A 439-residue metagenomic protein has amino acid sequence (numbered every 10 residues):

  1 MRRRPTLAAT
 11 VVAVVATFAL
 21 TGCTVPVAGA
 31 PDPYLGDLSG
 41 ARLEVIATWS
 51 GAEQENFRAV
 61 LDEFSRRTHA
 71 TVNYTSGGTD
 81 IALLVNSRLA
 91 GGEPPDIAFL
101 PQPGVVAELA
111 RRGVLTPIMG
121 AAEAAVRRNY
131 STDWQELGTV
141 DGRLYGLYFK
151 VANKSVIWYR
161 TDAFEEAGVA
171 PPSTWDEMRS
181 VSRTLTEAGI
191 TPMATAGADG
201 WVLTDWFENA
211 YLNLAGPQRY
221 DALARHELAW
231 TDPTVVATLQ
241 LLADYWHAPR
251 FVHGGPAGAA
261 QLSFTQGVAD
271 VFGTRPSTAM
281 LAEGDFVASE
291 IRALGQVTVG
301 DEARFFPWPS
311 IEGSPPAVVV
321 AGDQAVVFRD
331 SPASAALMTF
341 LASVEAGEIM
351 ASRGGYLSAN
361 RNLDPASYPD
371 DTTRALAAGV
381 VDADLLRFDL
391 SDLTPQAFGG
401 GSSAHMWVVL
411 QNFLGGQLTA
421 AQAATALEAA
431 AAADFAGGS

Functional and structural regions predicted by a protein language model:
R4, A16, L20-A107, A124 (+3 more regions): Conserved N-terminal structural module of periplasmic/extracytoplasmic solute-binding proteins
D32-D37, P103-S155, W206: Hinge/lid segment of periplasmic solute-binding proteins
G36-D37, M119-Y130, G197, L214-A237 (+4 more regions): Short, solvent-exposed loop/beta-turn-alpha elements that line the ligand-binding surface or hinge of extracytoplasmic
D62, R292-L357: Extracytoplasmic/periplasmic substrate-recognition and gating elements
S87-R88, P95-D96, V126-D162, T191-A194 (+2 more regions): A structural signal for short loop-to-beta-strand junctions that line the ligand-binding cleft of periplasmic/secreted
Y145-F149, S155, R179-T234: Extracytoplasmic/periplasmic solute-binding protein
P217-L294: Extracytoplasmic ligand-binding clamshell segments of periplasmic binding protein
Y356-L357, R361-L363, A377-A431: C-terminal capping/gating helix-and-loop segments adjacent to ligand/active sites or protein-protein/ligand interfaces
